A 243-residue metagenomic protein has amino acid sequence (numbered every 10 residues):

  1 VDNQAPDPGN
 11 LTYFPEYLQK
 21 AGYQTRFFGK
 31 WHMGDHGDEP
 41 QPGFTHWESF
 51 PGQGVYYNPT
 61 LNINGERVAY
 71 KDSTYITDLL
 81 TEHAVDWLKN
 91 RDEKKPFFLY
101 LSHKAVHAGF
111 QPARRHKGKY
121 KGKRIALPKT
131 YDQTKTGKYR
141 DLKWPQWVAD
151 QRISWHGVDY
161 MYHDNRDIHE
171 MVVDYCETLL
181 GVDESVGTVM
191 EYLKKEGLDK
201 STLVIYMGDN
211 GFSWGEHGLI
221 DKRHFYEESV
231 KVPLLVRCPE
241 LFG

Functional and structural regions predicted by a protein language model:
V1-F27, M33, P42, S49-L61: Active-site segment of extracytoplasmic enzymes that catalyze sulfate/phosphate-ester chemistry
W31-G34, M207: Conserved beta-strand edge residues that scaffold enzyme active sites
G34-D35, A108: Generic structural signal for helix capping and beta-alpha/helix-loop junctions
H36-Q41, R223-Y226: Short glycine-biased active-site loop of nucleotidyltransferases that positions the nucleotide triphosphate and helps
F44-T45, V232: Short, well-ordered alpha-helix to beta-strand connector turns
F50-Y75, V85-K95, L99-G243: Active-site-proximal cap/lid insertion segments
L80-T81: Alpha-helical segment that forms one wall of the substrate-binding/catalytic cleft in peptidoglycan-active domains
